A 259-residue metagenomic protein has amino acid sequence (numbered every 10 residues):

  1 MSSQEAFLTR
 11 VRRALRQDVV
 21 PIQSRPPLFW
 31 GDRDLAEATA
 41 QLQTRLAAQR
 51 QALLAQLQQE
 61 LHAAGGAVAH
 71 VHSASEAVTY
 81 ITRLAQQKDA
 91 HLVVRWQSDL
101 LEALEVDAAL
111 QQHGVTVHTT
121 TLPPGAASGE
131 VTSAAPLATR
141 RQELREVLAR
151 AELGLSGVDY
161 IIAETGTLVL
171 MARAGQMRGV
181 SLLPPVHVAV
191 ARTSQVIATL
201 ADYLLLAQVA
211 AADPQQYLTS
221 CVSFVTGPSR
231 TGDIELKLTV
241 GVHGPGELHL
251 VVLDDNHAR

Functional and structural regions predicted by a protein language model:
M1-R259: The feature marks the mature, well-folded catalytic cores of soluble enzymes
